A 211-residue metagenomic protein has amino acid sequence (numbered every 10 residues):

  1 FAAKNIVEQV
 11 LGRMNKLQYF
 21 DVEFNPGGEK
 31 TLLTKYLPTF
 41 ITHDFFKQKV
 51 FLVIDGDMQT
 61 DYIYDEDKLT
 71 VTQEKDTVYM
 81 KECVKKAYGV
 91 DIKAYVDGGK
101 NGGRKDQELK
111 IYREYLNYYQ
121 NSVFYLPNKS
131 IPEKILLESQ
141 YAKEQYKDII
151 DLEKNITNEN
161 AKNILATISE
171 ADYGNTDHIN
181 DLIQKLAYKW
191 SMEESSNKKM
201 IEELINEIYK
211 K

Functional and structural regions predicted by a protein language model:
A2-G89, A94: Conserved helicase/translocase motor-coupling segment
Q9, K35-T39, E114-N117, K134 (+5 more regions): Charged/polar, solvent-exposed surface patches and flexible loops
V10, V53-I54, V90, D97-G102 (+4 more regions): Generic hydrophobic secondary-structure signal
Q18-V22, Y119-S122, M200: Generic structural motif recognizing short loop/turn segments at the entrances and edges of beta-strands
D55-Y173: Activity-critical C-terminal alpha-helical subdomain
I150, A161-K211: Terminal low-complexity/disordered tails
